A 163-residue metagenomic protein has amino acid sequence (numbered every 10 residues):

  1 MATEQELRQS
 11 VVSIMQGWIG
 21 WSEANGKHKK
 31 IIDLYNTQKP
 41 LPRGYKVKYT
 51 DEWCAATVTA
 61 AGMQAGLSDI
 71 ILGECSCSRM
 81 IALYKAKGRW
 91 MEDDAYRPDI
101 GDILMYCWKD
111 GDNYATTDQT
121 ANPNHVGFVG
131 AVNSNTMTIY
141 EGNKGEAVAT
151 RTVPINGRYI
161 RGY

Functional and structural regions predicted by a protein language model:
M1-L67: N-terminal capping segments
L7, S68-E146: ...with weaker cross-activation on analogous glycine-rich loops/strands in unrelated enzymes
S22, E146-A147: Short, acidic Gly/Pro/Ser/Thr-rich loop/turn segments
N25, M137, A149: Short acidic, gly/pro-rich beta-turn/loop elements at beta-sheet edges and active-site/ligand-binding grooves
A147-N156: A short macromolecule-binding patch
N156-Y163: Low-complexity, Gly/Ser/Thr/Pro-rich intrinsically disordered linker/tail segments
